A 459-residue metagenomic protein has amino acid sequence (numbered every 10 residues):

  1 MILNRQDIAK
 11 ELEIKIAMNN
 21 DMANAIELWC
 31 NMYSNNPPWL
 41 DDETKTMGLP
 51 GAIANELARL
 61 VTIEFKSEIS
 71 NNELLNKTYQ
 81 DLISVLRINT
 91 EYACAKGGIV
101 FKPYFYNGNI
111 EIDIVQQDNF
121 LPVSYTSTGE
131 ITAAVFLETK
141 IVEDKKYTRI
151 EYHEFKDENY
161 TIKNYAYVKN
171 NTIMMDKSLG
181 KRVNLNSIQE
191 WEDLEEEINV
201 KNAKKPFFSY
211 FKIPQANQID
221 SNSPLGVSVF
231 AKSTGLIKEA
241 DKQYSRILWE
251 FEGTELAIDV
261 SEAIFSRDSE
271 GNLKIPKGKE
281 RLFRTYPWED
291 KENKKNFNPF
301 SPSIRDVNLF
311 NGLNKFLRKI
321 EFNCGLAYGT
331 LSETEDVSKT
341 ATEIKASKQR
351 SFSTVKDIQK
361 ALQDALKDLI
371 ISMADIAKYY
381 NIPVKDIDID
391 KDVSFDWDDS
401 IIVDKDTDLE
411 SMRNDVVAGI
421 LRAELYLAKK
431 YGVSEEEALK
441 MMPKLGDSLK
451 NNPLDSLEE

Functional and structural regions predicted by a protein language model:
M1-T132, T139-E143, T334, E458-E459: Extended, helix-rich architectural segments
A23-D42, W288-N323, K339-L362, D392-Y426: Extended, non-catalytic structural segments that build the interaction scaffolds of large macromolecular assemblies
N89, P103-F105, F251-V260, T330-E335 (+2 more regions): Short coil/turn segments at secondary-structure boundaries
V100-V227: Extended, regular secondary-structure scaffolds
Q189-A346, I382: Extended, charged amphipathic alpha-helical segments
I320, T334-A341, S372-I376, I382-V393 (+2 more regions): Active/binding-pocket-proximal capping segment
S351-K367, G446-E459: Long, compositionally biased
M412-E459: Activation/maturation switch segments at domain boundaries
